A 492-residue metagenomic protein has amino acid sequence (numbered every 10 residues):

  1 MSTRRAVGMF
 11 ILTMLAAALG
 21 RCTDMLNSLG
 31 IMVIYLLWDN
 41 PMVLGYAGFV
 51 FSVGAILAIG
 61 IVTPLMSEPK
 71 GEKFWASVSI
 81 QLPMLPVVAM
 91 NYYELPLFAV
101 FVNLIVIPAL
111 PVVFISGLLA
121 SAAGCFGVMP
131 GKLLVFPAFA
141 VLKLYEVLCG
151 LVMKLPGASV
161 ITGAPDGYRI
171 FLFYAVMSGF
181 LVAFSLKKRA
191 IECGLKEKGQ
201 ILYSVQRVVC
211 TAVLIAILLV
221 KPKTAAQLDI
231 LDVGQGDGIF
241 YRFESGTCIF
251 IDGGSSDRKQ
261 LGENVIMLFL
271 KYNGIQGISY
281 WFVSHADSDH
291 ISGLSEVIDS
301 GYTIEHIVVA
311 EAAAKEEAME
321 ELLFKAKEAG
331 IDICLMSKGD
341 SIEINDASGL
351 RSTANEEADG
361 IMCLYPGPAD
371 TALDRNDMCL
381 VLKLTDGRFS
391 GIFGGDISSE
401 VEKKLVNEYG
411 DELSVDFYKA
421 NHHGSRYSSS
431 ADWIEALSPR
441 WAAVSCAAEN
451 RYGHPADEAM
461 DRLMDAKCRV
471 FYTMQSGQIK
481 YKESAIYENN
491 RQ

Functional and structural regions predicted by a protein language model:
M1-V100, S116, G163-P222, A431 (+2 more regions): Hydrophobic alpha-helical transmembrane segments in multi-pass membrane proteins
F10, V43, N103, A122-Q492: Non-globular, low-confidence helical/coil segments that flank catalytic cores
L26, V78, L110-P111, R258 (+1 more regions): A generic short alpha-helical patch detector that favors 3-5-residue windows in or near N-terminal regions
A99, I107-L110: Glycine-rich phosphate/pyrophosphate-binding beta-alpha loops
A109-G124: Internal helical hairpin/lid segments
